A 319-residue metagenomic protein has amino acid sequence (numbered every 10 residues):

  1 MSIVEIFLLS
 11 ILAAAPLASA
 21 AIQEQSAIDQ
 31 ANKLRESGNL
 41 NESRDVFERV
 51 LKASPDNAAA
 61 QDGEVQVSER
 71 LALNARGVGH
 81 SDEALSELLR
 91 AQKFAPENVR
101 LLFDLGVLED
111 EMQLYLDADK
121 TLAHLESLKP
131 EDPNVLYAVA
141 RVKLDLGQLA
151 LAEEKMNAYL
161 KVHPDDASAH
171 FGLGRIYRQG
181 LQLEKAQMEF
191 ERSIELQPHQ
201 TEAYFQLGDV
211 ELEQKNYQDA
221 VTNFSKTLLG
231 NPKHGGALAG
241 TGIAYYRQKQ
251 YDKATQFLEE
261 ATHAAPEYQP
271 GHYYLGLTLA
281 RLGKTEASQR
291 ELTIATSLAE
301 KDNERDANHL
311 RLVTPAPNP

Functional and structural regions predicted by a protein language model:
S2-L9: Sec-dependent signal peptide recognition, specifically the positively charged N-region followed immediately by
A13-L73, V78-D82, D306-N308, L312-P319: N-terminal leader/linker segments that initiate helical-solenoid repeat arrays
E24, A58, V65, V99-R100 (+6 more regions): Helix-start (N-cap) detector for alpha-helical repeat units in TPR-like alpha-solenoids, especially tetratricopeptide
G38-D45, L71-R90, E111-H124, D145-A158 (+6 more regions): Structural signature of tandem alpha-helical TPR/SEL1-like repeats, specifically the intra-repeat loop/turn
A53, F94, S127-L128, V162-H163 (+4 more regions): Structural marker of alpha-solenoid helical repeat scaffolds
G63-Q66, R70, D104, A138 (+5 more regions): Canonical tetratricopeptide repeat
Y273-P319: Terminal, low-structured helical/coil segments at or just beyond the last alpha-helical repeat
